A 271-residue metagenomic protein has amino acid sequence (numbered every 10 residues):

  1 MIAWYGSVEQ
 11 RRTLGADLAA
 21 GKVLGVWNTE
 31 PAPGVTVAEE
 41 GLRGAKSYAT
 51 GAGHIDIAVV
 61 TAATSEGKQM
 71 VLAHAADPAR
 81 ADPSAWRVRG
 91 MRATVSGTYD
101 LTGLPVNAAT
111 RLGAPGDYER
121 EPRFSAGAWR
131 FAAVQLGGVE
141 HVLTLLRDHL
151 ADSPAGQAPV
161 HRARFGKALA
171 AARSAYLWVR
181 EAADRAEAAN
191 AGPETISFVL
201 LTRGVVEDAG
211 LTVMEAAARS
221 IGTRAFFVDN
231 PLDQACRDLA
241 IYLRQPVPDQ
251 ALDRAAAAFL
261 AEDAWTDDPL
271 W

Functional and structural regions predicted by a protein language model:
M1-I55, L260: Glycine-rich flavin
S7, L42-G44, L101, V139 (+2 more regions): Buried hydrophobic positions in well-ordered alpha/beta secondary-structure cores of metabolic enzymes
Q10-R11, P154-Q157, H161-R164, A191-F198 (+3 more regions): Residue-level recognition of alpha-helical structural elements
Y48-A81: A short core secondary-structure module
V88-R173: Glycine-rich beta->alpha junctions and the first turn(s) of the following alpha-helix
G137, G166-R173, L200, G204-L211 (+2 more regions): Generic structural signal for well-ordered, non-transmembrane alpha-helical segments in soluble/cytosolic regions
A151, S174-V205, E215-F226: C-terminal helix-coil-helix/basic helical segment that borders enzyme active sites and/or dimer interfaces and provides
T223-W271: Glycine-rich phosphate/cofactor-binding loops in nucleotide/flavin-utilizing enzymes
